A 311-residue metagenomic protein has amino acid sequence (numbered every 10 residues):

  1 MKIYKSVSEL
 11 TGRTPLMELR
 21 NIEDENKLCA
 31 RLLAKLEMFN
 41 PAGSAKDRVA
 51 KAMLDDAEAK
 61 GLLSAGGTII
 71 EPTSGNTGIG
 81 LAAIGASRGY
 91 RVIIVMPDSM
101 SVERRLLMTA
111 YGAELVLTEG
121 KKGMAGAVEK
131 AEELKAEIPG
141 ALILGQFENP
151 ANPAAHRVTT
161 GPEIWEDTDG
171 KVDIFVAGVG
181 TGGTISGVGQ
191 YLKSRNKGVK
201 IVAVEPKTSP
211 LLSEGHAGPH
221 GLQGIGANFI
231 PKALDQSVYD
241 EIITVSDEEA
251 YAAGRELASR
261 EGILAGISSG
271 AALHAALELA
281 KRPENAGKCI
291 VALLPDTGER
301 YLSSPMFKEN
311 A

Functional and structural regions predicted by a protein language model:
M1-A311: PLP-dependent amino-acid enzyme catalytic core
